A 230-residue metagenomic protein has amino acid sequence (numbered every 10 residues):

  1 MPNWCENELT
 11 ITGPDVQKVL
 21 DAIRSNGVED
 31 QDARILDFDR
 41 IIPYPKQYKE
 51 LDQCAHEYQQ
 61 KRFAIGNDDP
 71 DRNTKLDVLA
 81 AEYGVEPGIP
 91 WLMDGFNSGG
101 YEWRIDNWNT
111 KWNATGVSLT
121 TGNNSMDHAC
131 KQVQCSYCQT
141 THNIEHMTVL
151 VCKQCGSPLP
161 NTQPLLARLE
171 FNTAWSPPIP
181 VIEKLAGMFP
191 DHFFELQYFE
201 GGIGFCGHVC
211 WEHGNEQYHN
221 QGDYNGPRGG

Functional and structural regions predicted by a protein language model:
M1-G230: Intrinsic low-complexity, intrinsically disordered or marginally ordered coil/linker segments
